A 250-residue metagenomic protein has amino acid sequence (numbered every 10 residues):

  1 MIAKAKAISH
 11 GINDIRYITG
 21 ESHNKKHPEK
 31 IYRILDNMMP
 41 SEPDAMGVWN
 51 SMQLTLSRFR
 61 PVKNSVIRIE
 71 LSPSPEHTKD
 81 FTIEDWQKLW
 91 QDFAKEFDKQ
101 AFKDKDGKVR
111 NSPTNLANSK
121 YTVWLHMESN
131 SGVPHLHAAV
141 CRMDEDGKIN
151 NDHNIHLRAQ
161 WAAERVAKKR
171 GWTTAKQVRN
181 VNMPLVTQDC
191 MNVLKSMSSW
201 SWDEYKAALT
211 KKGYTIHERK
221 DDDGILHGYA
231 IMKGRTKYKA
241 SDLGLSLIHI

Functional and structural regions predicted by a protein language model:
M1-I248: N-terminal nicking endonuclease/strand-transfer module with a His-rich metal-binding environment and a catalytic Tyr
